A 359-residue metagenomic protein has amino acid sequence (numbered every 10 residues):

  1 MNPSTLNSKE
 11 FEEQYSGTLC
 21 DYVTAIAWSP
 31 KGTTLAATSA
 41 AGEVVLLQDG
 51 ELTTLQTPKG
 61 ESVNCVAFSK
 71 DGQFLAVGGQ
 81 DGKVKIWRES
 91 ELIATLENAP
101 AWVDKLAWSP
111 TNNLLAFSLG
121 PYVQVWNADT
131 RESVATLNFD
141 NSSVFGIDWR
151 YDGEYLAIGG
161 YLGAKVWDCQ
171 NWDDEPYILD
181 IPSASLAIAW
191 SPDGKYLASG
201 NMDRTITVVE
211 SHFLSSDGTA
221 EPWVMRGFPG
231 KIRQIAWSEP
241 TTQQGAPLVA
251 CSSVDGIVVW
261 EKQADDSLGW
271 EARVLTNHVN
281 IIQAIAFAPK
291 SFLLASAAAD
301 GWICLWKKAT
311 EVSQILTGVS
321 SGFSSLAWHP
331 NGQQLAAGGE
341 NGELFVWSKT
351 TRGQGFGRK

Functional and structural regions predicted by a protein language model:
M1-D21, E51: A short helix->beta-strand "capping" segment at the edge of beta-propeller domains
E12-S16, E51-Q56, E91-L96, E132-L137 (+4 more regions): A short beta-strand motif characteristic of beta-propeller blades
S16-V23, Q56-V63, E97-V103, N138-V144 (+4 more regions): WD40/WD-repeat beta-propeller blade N-cap
P30-K31, K70-D71, P110-T111, Y151-D152 (+4 more regions): Residue-level detector of Asp-centered blade-edge/turn motifs that repeat once per structural unit in beta-propeller
T38-A41, G78-D81, S118-G120, G159-L162 (+4 more regions): Conserved strand-to-loop turn within each blade of WD40 beta-propeller repeats
V44-Q48, V84-W87, Q124-N127, A164-D168 (+4 more regions): WD40-repeat beta-propellers
